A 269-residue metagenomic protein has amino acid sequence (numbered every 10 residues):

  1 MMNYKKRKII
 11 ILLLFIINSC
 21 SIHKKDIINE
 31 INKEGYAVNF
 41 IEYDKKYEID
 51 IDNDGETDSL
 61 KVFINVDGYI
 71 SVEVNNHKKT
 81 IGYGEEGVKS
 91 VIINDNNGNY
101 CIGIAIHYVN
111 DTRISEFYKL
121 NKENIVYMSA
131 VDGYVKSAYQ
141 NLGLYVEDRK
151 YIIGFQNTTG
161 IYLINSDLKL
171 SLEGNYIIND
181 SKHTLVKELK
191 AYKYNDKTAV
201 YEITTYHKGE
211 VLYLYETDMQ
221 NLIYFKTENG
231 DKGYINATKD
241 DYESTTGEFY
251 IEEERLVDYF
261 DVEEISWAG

Functional and structural regions predicted by a protein language model:
M2-H23: Sec-dependent N-terminal signal peptides of Gram-positive bacterial secreted proteins and lipoproteins
S21-D50, G55-T57, Y69, N179: N-terminal, intrinsically disordered, polar/charged segments of Gram-positive cell-envelope systems that serve as
G35-K45, I81-V91, G133-Q140: Repeat-based blade/solenoid architectures
E42, I49-L60, N94-G103, G143: Acidic, glycine-anchored loop motifs typical of Ca2+
I64-V74: Beta-propeller domains
K89-Y194, A199: Short aromatic loop motif centered on NTY/YTY
I177-G230, E254-G269: Beta-loop motif signature
N229-Y242: A short macromolecule-binding patch
